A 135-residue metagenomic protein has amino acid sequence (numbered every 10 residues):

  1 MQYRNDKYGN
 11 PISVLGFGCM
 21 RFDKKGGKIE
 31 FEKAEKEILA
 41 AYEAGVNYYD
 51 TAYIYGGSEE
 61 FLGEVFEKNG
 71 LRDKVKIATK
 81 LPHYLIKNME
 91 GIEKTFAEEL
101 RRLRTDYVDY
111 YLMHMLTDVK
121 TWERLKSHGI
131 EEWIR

Functional and structural regions predicted by a protein language model:
M1-V75: N-terminal binding-site loop/beta-alpha segment at the start of enzyme catalytic domains that lines or forms
M20-K33, K80-G91, V119-E123: Active-site mouth loops of central-metabolism enzymes
L39, K87-R135: Glycine/proline-rich, positively charged, aromatic-decorated active-site loop/lid region on the catalytic face
D50, K80, D106-D109: Acidic active-site catalytic centers that drive phospho-/nucleotidyl reactions and related ester hydrolyses
F61-E64, K80, G91-E98: Generic beta-strand or strand-like secondary-structure segments
N69-G70, A78, S127-H128: Short alpha-helix boundary/capping motifs
D73-L85, Y111-L116: A short, structured active-site edge motif that brings together acidic residues
